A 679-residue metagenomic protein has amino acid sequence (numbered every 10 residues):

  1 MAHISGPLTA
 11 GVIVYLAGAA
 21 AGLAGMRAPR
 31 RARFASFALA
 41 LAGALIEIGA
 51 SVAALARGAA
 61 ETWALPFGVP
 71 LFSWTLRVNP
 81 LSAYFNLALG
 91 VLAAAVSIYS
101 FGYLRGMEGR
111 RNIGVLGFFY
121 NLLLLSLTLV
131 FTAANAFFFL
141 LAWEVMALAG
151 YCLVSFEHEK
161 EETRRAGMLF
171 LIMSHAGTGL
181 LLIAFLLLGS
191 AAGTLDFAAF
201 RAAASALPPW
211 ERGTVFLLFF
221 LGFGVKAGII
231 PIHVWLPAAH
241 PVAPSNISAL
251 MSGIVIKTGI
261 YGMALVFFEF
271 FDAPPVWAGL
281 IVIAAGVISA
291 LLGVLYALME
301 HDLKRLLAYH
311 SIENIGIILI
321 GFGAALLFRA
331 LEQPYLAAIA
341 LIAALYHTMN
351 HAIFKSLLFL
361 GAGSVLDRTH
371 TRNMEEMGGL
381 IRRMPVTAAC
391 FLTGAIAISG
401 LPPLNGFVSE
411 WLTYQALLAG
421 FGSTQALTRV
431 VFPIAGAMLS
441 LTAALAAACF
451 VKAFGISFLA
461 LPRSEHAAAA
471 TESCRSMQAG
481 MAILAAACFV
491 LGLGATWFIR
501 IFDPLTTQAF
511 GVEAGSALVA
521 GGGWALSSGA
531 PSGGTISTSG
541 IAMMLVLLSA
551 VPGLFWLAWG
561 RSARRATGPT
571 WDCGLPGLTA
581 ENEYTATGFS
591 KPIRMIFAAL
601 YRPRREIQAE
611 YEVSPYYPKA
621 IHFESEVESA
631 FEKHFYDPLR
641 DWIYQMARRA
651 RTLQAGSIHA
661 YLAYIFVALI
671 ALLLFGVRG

Functional and structural regions predicted by a protein language model:
M1-A10, A20-F118, A191-A206, A566-G568: Transmembrane helix-loop-helix hairpins at membrane boundaries of multipass inner-membrane proteins
A2-G6, T75-S82, N135-F137, A203-W210 (+2 more regions): Interfacial loop-to-helix junctions that mark the boundaries of transmembrane helices in multi-pass membrane
A10-A28, G224, G228, A290: N-terminal signal-anchor/start-transfer transmembrane helix
A38-V52, H175-F185, F391-P403, M481-D503: Hydrophobic alpha-helical membrane-insertion segments
E61-P70, D196-A203, L412-Q425, F498-S532: Membrane-interfacial helical/loop segments at transmembrane boundaries in membrane proteins
L76-G90, P209-F223, L427-A443, A520-A550: Hydrophobic alpha-helical transmembrane segments
A95-F139, A149-S473: Hydrophobic transmembrane alpha-helices and their helix-loop junctions in integral membrane proteins
F498-L547, F555-G679: Aromatic-capped, Gly/Pro-kinked transmembrane alpha-helices
